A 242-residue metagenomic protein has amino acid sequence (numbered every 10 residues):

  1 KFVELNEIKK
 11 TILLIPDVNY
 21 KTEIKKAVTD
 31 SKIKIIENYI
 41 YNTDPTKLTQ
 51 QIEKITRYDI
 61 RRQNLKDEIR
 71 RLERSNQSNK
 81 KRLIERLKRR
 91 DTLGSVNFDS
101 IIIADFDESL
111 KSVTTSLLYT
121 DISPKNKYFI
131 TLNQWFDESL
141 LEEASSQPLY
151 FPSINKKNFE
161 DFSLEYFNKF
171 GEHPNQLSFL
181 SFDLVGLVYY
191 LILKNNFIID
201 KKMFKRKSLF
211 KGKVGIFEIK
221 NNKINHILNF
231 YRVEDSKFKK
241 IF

Functional and structural regions predicted by a protein language model:
K1-F242: Extracytosolic ligand-binding ectodomains
